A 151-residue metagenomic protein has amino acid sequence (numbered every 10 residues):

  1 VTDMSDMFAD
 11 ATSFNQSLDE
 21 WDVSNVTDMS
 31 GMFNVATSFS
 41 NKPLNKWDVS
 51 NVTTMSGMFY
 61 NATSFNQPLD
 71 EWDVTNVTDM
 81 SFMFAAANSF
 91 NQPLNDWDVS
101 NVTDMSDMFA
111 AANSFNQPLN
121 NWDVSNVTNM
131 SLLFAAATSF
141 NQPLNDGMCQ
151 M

Functional and structural regions predicted by a protein language model:
V1-M151: Negatively charged
